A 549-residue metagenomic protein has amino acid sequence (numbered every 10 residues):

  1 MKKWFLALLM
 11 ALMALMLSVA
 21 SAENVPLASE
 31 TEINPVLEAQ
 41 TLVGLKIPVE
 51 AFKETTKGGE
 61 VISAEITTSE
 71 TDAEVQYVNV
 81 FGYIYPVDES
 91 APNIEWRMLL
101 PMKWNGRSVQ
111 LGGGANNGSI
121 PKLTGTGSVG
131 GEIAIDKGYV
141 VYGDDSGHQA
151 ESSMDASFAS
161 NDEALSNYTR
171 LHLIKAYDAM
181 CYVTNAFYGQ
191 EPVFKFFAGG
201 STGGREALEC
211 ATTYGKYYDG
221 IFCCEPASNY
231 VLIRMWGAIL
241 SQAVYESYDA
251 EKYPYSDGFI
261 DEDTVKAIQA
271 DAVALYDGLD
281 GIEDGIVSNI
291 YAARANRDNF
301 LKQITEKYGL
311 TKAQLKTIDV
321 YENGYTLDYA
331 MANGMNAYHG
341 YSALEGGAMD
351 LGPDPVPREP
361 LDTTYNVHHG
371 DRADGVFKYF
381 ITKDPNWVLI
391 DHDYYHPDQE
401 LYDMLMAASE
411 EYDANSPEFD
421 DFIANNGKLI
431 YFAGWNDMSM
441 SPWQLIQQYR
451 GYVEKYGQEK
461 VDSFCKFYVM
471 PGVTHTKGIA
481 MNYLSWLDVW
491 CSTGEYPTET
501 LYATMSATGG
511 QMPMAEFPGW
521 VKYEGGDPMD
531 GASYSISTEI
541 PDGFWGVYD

Functional and structural regions predicted by a protein language model:
W4-A22: Sec-dependent N-terminal signal peptides of Gram-positive bacterial secreted proteins and lipoproteins
E23-N105, I120-V129, Y276-L279, V287 (+4 more regions): Catalytic-loop region of hydrolases
N105, G114-G189, M235, W387-Y402 (+2 more regions): Cap/lid segment of the alpha/beta-hydrolase catalytic domain
Q190-S201: Alpha/beta-hydrolase fold nucleophile elbow
G199-E209: Glycine-rich nucleophile elbow surrounding the catalytic serine of serine-hydrolase chemistry
E209-A211, K216-T326, V469: A catalytic-pocket lid/entrance helix-loop region that shapes and gates access to the active site across common
I430-A433: Short beta-strand/loop motif that positions the catalytic acidic residue of the alpha/beta-hydrolase fold
F464-K477, S506-A507: Histidine-bearing beta->alpha loop at or near hydrolase active sites
